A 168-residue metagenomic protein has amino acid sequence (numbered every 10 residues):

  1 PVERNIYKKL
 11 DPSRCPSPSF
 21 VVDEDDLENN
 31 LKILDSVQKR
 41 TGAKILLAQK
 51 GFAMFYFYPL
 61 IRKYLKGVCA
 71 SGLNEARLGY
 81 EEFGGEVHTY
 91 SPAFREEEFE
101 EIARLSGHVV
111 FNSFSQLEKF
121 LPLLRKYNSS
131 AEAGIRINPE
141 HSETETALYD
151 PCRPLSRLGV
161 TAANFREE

Functional and structural regions predicted by a protein language model:
V2-F20: Generic N-terminal amphipathic, Lys/Arg-enriched alpha-helix
V2-R4, E28-N30, Q116-L117, E140: Short amphipathic alpha-helical surface micro-motifs
E3-Y7, L31-I33, K39-Q49: N-terminal glycine-rich anion-binding loops that anchor highly charged ligand groups
N5-I6, S13, R40, Y58 (+1 more regions): Generic signal for short, ordered secondary-structure residues within or immediately flanking folded domains
D11-C15, D35-Q38, A53-F57, A147-L148: A short alpha-helix capping/helix-coil boundary motif
C15-E24, A43-L47: A glycine-/small-polar-enriched, mobile loop at the entrance of the PLP active site in fold-type I
L27-N30, L34, E168: Alpha-helical packing segments of well-folded alpha/beta enzyme cores
A43-E168: Active-site-proximal beta-alpha core segment in soluble small-molecule metabolic enzymes
